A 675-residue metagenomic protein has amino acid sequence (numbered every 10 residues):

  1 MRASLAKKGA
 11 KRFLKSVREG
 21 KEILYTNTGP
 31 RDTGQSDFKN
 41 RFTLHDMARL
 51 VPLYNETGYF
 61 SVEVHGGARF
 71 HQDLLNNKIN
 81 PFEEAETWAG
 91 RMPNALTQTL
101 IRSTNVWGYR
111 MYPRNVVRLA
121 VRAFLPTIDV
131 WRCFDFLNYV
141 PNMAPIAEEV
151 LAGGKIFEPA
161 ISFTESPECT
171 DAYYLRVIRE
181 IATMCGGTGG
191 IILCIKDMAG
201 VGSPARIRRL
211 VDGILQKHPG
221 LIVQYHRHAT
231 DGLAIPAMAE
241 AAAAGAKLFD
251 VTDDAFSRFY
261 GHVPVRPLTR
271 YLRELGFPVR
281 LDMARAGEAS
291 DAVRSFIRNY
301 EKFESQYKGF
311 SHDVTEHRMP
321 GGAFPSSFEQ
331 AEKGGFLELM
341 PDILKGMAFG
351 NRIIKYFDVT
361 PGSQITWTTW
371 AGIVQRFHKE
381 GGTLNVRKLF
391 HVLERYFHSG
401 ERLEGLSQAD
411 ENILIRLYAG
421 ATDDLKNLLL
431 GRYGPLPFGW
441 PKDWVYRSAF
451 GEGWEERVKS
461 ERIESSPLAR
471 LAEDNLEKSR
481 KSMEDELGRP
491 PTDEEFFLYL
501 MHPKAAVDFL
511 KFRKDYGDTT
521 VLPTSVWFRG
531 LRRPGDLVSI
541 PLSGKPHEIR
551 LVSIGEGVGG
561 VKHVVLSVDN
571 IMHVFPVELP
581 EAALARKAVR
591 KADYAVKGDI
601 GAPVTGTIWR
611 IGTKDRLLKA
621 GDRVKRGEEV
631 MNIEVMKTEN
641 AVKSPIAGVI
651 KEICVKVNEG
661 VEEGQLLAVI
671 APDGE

Functional and structural regions predicted by a protein language model:
M1-V116: N-terminal capping/small domains of soluble enzymes
Y25-P30, F60-V64, A95-N105, D129-R132 (+4 more regions): Hydrophobic faces of well-ordered beta-strands that scaffold small-molecule active sites in alpha/beta enzyme cores
G34, L53-D73, N77, K308-V314 (+2 more regions): Terminal or standalone catalytic/regulatory effector modules within metabolic enzymes and repeat proteins
G66-I178, A199-G202: Active-site beta->alpha loop and helix N-cap motifs at the rims of alpha/beta catalytic domains
T127-D129, L151-K155, G186-G189, H218-G220 (+1 more regions): Glycine-enriched alpha-helix->loop->beta-strand junction motifs that scaffold or abut catalytic
M198-N385: Catalytic alpha/beta core domains of metabolic enzymes, predominantly
V574-D599: Catalytic P-loop NTP-binding/switch module of NTPases
A592-E675: Structured functional modules or segments
